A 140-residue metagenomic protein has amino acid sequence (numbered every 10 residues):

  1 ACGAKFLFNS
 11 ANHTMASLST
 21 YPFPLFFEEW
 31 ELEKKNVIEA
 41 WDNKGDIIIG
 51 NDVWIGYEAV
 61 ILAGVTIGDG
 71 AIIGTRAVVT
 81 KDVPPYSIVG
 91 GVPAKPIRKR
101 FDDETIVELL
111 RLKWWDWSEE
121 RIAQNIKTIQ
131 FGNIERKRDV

Functional and structural regions predicted by a protein language model:
A1-A63: Flexible, glycine/small-residue-enriched loop-and-beta-strand segment within the central core of proteins
F6, I61, A77-V79, A94: Short coil-to-beta-strand initiation/turn motif
N12, V83, K99-R100: Conserved catalytic-core motifs of eukaryotic protein kinase domains, centered on the activation segment
L18, I97, I134: Short clusters of hydrophobic/aromatic residues that line enzyme substrate/ligand-binding pockets
R121-V140: ABC ATPase nucleotide-binding domains
